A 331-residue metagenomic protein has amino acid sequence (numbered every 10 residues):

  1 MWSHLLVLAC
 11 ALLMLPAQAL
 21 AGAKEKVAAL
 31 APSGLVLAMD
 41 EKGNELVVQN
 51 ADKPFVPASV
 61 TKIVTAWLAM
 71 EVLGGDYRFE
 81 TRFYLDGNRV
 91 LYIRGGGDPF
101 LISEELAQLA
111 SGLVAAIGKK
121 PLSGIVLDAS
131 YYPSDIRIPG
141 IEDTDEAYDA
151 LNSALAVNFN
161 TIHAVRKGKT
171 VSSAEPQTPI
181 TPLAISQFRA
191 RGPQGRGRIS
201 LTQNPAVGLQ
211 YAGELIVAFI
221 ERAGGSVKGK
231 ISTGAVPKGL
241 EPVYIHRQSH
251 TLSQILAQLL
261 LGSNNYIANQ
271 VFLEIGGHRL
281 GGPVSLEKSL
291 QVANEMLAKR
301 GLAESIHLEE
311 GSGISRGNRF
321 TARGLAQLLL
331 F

Functional and structural regions predicted by a protein language model:
L6-M14: Bacterial N-terminal signal peptides
L15-P57, L73-F79, G112-P121: Beta-lactamase-like hydrolase cores
A23-E25, E71-A303: Conserved serine DD-peptidase/penicillin-binding transpeptidase domain and beta-lactam-recognizing active-site
N44-V47, L302-G311: Extracellular-facing binding/remodeling surfaces
Q49-F55, T202, S312-S315: A short glycine/serine-rich beta->alpha loop
V56-A69: Active/ligand-binding-proximal structured segments within catalytic/core domains that scaffold catalytic residues
V292, H307-F331: C-terminal soluble interaction/assembly domains
